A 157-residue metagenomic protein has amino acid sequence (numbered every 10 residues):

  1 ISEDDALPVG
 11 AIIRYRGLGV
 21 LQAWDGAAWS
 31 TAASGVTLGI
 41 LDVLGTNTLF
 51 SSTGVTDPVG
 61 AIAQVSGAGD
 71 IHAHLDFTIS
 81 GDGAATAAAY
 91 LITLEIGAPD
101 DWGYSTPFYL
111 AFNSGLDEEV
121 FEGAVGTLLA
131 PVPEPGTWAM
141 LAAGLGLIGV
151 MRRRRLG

Functional and structural regions predicted by a protein language model:
I1-P131: Mature extracellular "passenger" or substrate-interacting domains of secreted, surface-exposed proteins
E134-R152: A short, hydrophobic C-terminal helix/tail in secreted or cell-surface proteins
R154-G157: Short, charged juxtamembrane terminal tails flanking transmembrane helices
